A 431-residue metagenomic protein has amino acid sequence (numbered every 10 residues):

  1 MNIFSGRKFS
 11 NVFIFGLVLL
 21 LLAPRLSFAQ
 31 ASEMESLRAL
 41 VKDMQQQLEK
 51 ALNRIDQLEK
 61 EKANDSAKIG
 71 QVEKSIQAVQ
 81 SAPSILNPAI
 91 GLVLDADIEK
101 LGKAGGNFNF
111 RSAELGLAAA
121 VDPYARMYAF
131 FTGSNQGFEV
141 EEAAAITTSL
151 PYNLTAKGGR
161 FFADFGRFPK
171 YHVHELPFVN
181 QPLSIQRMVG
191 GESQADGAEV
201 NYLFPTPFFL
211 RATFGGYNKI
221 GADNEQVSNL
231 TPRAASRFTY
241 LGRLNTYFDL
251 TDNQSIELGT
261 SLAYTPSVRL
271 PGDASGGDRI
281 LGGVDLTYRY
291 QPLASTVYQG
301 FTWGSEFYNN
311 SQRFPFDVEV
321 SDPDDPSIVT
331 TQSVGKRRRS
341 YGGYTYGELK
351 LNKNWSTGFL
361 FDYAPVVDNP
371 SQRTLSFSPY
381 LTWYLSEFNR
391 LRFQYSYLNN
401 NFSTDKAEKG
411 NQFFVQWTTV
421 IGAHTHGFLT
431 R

Functional and structural regions predicted by a protein language model:
M1-S10: N-terminal secretory signal peptides that target proteins for export/translocation
I14-R25: Bacterial N-terminal signal peptides
F28-E99, F209, Q416, I421 (+1 more regions): N-terminal periplasmic/intermembrane-space "pro-region" immediately following the signal or transit peptide
S75-A222, S236-N253, L262, Y288 (+4 more regions): Outer membrane beta-barrel
D97-L101, S134-Q136, F165, L183 (+7 more regions): Sequence/structural signature of outer-membrane beta-barrel proteins
A104-N107, G133-G137, M188-E192, L230-R237 (+5 more regions): Replace "Gram-negative outer membrane beta-barrel proteins" with "bacterial and organellar outer membrane beta-barrel
N253-V367, L375: Detector for outer-membrane/organellar transmembrane beta-barrel domains, recognizing the amphipathic beta-strand
V284-L286, W383-L385, E408-R431: Outer-membrane beta-barrel "beta-signal"
